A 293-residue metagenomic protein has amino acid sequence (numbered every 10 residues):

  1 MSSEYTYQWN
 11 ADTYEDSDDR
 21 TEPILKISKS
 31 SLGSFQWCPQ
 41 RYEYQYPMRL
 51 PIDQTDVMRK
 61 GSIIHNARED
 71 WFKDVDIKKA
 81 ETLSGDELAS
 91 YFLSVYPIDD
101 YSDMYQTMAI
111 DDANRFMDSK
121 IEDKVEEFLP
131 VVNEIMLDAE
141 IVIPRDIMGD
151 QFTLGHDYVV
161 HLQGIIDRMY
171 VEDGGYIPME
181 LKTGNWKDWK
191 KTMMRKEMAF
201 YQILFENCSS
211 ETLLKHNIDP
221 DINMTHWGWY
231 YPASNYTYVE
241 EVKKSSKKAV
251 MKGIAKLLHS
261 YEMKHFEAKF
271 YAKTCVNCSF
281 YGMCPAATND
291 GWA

Functional and structural regions predicted by a protein language model:
M1-I27: Long, acidic, intrinsically disordered low-complexity segments
M1-Q8, K252-A293: Accessory terminal regions of nucleic-acid processing enzymes
D19-P23, P39-I52, G175-K182, A255-E262: Short amphipathic alpha-helical segments and their helix-coil junctions
L25, K29-D76, Q106-I110, N114 (+2 more regions): Nuclease catalytic cores
S34-E43, V75-V95, D219-S234: Short, compositionally biased low-complexity segments
C38, I64-H65, R168, Y201 (+2 more regions): A residue-level signal for conserved active-site and pocket-lining positions in enzyme catalytic cores
I63, A67-D150: A non-catalytic, helix-rich entry segment at domain boundaries
N133-K256: Mg2+/Mn2+-dependent nuclease catalytic core
